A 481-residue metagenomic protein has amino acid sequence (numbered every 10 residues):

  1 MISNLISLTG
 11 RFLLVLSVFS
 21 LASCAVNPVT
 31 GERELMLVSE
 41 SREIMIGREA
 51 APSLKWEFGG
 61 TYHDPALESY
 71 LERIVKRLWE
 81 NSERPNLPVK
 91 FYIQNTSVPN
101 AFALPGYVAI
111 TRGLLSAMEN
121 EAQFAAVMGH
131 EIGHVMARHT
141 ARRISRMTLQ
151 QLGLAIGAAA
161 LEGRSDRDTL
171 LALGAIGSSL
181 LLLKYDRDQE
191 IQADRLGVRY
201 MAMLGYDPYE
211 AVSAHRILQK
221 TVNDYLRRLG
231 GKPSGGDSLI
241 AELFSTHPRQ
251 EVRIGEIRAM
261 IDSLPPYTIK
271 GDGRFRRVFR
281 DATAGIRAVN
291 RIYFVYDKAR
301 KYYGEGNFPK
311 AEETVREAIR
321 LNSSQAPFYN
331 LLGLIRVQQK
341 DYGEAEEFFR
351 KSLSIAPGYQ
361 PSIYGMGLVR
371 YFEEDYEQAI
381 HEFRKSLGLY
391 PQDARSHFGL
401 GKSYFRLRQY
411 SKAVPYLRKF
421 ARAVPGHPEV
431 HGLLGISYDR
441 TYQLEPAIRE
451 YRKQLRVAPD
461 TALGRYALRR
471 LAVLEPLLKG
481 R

Functional and structural regions predicted by a protein language model:
A25-S165, L182, L196-H247, E251 (+7 more regions): Peri-catalytic and regulatory segments of divalent metal-dependent proteins
I292, A326-P327, Q360-P361, A394-R395 (+2 more regions): Helix-start (N-cap) detector for alpha-helical repeat units in TPR-like alpha-solenoids, especially tetratricopeptide
G304, Q338, F372-E373, R406-L407 (+2 more regions): Register position in tetratricopeptide repeats
A318, K351-S352, K385-S386, K419-F420 (+1 more regions): Canonical positions in the second alpha-helix
L321, I355, L389, R422-A423 (+1 more regions): Structural marker of alpha-solenoid helical repeat scaffolds
L331, G365, G399, L433 (+1 more regions): Canonical tetratricopeptide repeat
R440-R481: Terminal, low-structured helical/coil segments at or just beyond the last alpha-helical repeat
